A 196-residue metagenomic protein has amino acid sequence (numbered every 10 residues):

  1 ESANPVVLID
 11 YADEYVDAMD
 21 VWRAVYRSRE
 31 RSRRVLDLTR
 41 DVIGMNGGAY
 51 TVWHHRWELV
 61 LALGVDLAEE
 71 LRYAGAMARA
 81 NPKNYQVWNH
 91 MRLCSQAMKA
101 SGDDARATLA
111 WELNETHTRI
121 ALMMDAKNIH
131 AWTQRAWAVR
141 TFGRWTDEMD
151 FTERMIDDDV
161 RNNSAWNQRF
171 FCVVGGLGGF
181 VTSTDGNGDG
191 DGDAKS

Functional and structural regions predicted by a protein language model:
E1-L67: N-terminal alpha-helical scaffold/docking segments in eukaryotic complex subunits
A3, I9, T184-G192: Intrinsic-disorder/low-complexity regions
L71-G186, D193-S196: Eukaryote-skewed repeat-based solenoidal scaffolds used as protein-protein interaction platforms, primarily
